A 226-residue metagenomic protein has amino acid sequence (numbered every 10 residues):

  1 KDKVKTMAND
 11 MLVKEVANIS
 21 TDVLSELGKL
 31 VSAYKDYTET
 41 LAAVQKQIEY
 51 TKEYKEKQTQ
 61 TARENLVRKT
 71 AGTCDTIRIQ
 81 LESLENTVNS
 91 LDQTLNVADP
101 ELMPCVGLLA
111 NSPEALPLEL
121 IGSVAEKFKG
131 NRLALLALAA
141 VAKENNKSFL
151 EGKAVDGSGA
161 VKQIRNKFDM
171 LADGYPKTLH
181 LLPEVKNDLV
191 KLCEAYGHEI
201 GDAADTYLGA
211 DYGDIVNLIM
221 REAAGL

Functional and structural regions predicted by a protein language model:
K5-E39, Q47-I48, E184, H198-E199: Core catalytic machinery and nucleic-acid-binding channels of phosphodiester-processing enzymes
K5-S25, E56-D156: Long, charge-patterned amphipathic interaction tracts in eukaryotic proteins
L30-Q45, L66, T73, I77 (+1 more regions): Non-transmembrane amphipathic alpha-helical segments
L41-T59: Short amphipathic helix-turn modules centered on a small-residue break
P100-L226: A long, low-hydrophobicity, low-complexity, charged/polar interaction segment common in nuclear/chromatin-associated
